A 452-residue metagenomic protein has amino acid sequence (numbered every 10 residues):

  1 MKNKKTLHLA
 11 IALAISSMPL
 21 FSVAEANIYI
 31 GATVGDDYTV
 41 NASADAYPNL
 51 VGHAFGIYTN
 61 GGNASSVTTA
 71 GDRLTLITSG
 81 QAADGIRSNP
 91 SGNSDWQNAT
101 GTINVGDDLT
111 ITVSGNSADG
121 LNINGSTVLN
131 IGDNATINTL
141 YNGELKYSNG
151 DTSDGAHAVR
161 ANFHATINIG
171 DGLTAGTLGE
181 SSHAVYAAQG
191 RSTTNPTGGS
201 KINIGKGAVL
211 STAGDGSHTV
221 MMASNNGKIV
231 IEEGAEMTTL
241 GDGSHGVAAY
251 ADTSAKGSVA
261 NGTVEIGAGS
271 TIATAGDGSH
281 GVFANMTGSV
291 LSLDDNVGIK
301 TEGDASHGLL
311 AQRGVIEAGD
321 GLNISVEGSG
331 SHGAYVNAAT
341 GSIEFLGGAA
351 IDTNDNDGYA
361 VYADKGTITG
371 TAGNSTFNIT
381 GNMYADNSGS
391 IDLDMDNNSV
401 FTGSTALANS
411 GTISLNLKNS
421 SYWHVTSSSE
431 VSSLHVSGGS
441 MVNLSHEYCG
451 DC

Functional and structural regions predicted by a protein language model:
M1-C452: Long, low-complexity, polar and repeat-rich extracellular regions of very large Gram-negative surface proteins
